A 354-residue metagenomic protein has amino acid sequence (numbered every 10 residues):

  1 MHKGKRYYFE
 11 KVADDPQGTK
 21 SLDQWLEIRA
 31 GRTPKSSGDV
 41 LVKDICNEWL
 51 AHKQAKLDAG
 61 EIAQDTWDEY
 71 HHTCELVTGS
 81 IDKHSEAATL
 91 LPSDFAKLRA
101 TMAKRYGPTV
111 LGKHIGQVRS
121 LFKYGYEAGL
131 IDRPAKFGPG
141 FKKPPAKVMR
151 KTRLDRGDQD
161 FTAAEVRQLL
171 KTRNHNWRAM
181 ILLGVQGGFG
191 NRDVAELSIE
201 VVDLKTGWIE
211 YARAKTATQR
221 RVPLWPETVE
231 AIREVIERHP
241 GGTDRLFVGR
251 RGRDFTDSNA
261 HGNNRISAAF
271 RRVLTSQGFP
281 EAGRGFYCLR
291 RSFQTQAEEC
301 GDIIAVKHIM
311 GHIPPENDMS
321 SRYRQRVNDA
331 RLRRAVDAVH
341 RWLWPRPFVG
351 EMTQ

Functional and structural regions predicted by a protein language model:
M1-V12: Short, Arg/Lys-rich segments that mark the N-terminal edge of DNA/RNA- and chromatin-recognition modules
K5, E27-P34, D39, K43-Y106 (+1 more regions): Basic/aromatic-enriched alpha-helical hairpins
A13-G31: A short, charged, amphipathic alpha-helix used as a generic interaction element across diverse proteins
P108, G112-G116, E127-N191, A195 (+4 more regions): Basic, Lys/Arg- and aromatic-enriched nucleic-acid-binding interface segment
L170-R178, G187, V222, E234-R245 (+2 more regions): Short, basic (Lys/Arg/His-rich) helix/loop patches that form interaction surfaces in the mid-to-C-terminal regions
V201-W208, E281-G283, D302-Y323, P345-Q354: Short, polar N-cap/turn motifs at the start of nucleic acid-interacting alpha helices
K205, E210-A212, V229-A269, T275-Q277 (+1 more regions): Major-groove DNA-contacting interfaces characterized by cationic-aromatic clusters
R213-A217, D254, I303, M310-R341: Catalytic-site neighborhood detector that most strongly recognizes the C-terminal catalytic loop/helix of tyrosine
